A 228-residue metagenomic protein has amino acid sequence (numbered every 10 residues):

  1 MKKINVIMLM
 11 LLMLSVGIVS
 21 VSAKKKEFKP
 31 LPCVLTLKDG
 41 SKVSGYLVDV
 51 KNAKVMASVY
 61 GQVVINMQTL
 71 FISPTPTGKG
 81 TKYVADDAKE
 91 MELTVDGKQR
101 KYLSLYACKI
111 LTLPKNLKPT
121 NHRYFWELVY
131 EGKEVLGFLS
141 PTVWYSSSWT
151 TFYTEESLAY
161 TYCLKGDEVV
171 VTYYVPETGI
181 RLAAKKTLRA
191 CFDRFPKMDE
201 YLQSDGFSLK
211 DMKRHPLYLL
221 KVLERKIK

Functional and structural regions predicted by a protein language model:
M1-E27: Bacterial Sec-dependent N-terminal signal peptides
I4-I7, V135, K228: Residue-level detector of intrinsically disordered/flexible regions characterized by low predicted structural confidence
I7-M8, K42, K54: A broad, structure-centric signal for solvent-exposed, well-ordered loop/edge residues that line or flank functional
V19-G45, D49-V50, K228: Sec-dependent signal peptide cleavage junction
Y46-D199: Aromatic-patch recognition
R194-K228: C-terminal partner/receptor-binding element of secreted or periplasmic proteins
